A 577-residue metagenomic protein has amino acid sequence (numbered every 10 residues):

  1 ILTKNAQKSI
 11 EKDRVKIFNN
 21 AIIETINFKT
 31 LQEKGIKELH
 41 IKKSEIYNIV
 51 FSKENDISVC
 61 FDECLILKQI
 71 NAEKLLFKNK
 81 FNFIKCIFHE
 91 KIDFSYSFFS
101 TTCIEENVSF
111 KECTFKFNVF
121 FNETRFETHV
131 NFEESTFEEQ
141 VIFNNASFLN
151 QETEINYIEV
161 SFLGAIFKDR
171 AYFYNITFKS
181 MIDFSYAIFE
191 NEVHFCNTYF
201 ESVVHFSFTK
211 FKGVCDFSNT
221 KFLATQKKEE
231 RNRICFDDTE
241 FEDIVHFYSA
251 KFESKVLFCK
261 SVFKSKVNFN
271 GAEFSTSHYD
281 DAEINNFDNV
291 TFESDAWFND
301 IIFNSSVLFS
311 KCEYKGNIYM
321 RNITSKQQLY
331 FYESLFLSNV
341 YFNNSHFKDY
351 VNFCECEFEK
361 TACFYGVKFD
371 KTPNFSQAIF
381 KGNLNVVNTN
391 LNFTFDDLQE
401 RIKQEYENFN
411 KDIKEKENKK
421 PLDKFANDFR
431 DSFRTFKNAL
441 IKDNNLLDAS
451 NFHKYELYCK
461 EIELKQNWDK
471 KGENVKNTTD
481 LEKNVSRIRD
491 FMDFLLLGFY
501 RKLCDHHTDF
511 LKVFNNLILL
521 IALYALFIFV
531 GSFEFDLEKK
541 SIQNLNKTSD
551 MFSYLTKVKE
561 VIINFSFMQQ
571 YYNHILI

Functional and structural regions predicted by a protein language model:
I1-I577: Terminal module of membrane-associated proteins
